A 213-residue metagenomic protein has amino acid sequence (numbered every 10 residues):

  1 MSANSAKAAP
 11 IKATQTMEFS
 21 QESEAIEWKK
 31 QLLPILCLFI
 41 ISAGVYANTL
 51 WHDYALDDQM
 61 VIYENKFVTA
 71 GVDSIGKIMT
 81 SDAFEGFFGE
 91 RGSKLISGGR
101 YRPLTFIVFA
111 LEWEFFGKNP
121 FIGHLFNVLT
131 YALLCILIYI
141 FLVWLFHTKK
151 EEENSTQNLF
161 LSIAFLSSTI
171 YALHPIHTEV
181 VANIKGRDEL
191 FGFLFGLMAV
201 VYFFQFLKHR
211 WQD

Functional and structural regions predicted by a protein language model:
M1-D213: Polytopic membrane enzymes that build or remodel cell-surface glycoconjugates and lipids
